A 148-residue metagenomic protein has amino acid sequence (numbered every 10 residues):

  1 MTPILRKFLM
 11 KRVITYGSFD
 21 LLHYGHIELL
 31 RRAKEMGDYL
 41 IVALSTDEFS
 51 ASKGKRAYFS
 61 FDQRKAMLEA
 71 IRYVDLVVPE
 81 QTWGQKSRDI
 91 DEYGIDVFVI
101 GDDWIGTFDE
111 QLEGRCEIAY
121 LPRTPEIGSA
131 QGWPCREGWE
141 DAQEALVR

Functional and structural regions predicted by a protein language model:
T2-R148: Nucleotidyltransferase catalytic core that binds NTPs
